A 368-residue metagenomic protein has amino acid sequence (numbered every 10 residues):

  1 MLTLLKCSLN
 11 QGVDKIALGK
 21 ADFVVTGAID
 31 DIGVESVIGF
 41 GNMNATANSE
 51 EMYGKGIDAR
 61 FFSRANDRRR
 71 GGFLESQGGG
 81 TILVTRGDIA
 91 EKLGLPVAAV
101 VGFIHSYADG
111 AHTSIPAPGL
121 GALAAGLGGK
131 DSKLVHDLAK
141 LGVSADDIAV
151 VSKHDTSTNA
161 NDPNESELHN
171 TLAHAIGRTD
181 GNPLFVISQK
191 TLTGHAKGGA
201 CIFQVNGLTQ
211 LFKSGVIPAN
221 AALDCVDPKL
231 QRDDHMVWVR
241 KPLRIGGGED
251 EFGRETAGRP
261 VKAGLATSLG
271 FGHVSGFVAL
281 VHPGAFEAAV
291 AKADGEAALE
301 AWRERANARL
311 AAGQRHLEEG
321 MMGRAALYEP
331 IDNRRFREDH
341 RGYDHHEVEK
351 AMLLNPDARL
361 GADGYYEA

Functional and structural regions predicted by a protein language model:
M1, K15, A21-V37, V135 (+3 more regions): Conserved beta-ketoacyl condensing-enzyme motif
M1-Q11, M43-L74, N170-F203, K229: Conserved catalytic cysteine-centered active-site region of acyl-thioester-dependent Claisen-condensing enzymes
L9, V34-G41, L95, A111-P116 (+3 more regions): Short acidic, glycine/serine/threonine-rich loops at helix termini
N10, D14, I29-A90, M236-R259: Glycine-/small-residue-rich "gating" segment that lines the acyl/pantetheine channel and substrate pocket
V13, I38-M52, P118-G121, N164-I176 (+1 more regions): A glycine- and small-aliphatic-rich helix-loop capping segment at beta-alpha/alpha-beta transitions that lines
E51-V143, A149-V150, A279-V348: Condensing-enzyme catalytic core mediating Claisen C-C bond formation in acyl metabolism
G110-A122, D155-A173, A196-Q204, R232-W238: Short glycine/threonine-rich loop-to-helix capping motif typified by GTGT followed within a few residues by an Asp-Pro
S157-T158, K190-F203, K213-D227: Extended C-terminal subregions enriched in glycine
